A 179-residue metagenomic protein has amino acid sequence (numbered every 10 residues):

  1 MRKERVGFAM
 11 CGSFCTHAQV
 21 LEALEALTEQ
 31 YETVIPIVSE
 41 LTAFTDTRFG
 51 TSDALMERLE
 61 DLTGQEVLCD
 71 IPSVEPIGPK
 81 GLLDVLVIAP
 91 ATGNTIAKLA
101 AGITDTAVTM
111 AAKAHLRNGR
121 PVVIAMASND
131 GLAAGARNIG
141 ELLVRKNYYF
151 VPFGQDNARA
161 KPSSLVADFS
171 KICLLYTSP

Functional and structural regions predicted by a protein language model:
R2-V6: Extreme N-terminal starter segment of soluble prokaryotic enzymes
G7-G50: Glycine-rich phosphate/diphosphate-binding loop of Rossmann-like nucleotide-binding domains
A26, A111-H115, E141: Hydrophobic/aromatic ligand-binding patch that stacks against planar heteroaromatic rings of cofactors or nucleotides
T42-L86, P90-N94: Phosphate/nucleotide-donor binding subsite
V74-G135: Helix-loop-strand module that forms the ligand-binding subsite of alpha/beta enzymes
N118-D168: Short, glycine-/small-residue-rich phosphate/pyrophosphate-handling segment
Y176-P179: Conserved small/polar residues in nucleotide/adenosyl-binding loops
